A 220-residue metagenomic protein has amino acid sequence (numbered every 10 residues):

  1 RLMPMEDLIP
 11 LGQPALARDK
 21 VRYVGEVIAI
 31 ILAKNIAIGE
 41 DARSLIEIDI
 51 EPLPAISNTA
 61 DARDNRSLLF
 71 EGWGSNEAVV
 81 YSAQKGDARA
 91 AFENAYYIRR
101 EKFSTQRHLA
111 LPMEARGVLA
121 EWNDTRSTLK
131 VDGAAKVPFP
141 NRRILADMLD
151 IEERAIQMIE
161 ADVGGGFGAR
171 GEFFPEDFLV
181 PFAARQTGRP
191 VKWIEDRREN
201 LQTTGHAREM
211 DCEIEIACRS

Functional and structural regions predicted by a protein language model:
R1-S220: Structural alpha/beta core scaffold segments of enzyme domains
